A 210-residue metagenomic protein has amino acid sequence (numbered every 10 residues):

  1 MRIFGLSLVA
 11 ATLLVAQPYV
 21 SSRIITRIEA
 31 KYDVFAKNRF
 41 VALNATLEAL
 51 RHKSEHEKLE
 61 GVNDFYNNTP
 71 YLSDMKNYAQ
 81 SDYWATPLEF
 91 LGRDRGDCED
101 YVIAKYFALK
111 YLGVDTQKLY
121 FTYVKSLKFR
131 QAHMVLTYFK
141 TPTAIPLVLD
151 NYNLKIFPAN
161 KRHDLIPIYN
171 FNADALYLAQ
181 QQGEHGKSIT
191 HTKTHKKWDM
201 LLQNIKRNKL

Functional and structural regions predicted by a protein language model:
M1-V9: Sec-dependent signal peptide recognition, specifically the positively charged N-region followed immediately by
V9-A16: Hydrophobic h-region of N-terminal signal peptides that target proteins for export in Gram-negative bacteria
A16-L210: A structural boundary/capping signal
